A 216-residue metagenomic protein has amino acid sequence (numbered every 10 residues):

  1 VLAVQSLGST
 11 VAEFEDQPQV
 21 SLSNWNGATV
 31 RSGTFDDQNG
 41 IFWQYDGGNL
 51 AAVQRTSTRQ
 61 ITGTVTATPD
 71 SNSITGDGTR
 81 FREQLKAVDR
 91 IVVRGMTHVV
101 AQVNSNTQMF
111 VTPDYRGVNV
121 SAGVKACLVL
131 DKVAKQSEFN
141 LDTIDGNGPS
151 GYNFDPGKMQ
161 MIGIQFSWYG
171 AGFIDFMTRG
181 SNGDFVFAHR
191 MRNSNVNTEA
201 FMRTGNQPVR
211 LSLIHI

Functional and structural regions predicted by a protein language model:
V1-T58: Secretory/extracellular carbohydrate-interaction modules and structurally similar beta-sandwich "look-alikes"
R59-A87, V92-L130: Small/polar beta-strand repeat architecture
T107-V111, A171-S181: Short, surface-exposed terminal/edge motifs of secreted or surface/virion proteins that either
K132-M161: Short, aromatic/His-centered strand-loop micro-motif at the edge of beta-sheets
K158-G172: Localized edge beta-strand/strand-to-loop motifs within extracellular or lumenal beta-rich domains
S181-R203: Short, solvent-exposed beta-strand-to-loop segments that form ligand-recognition rims of beta-rich domains
N206-L211: Noncatalytic modules at the cell exterior or secretory-pathway interfaces, chiefly beta-strand-rich lectin/adhesion
I214-I216: Conserved small/polar residues in nucleotide/adenosyl-binding loops
